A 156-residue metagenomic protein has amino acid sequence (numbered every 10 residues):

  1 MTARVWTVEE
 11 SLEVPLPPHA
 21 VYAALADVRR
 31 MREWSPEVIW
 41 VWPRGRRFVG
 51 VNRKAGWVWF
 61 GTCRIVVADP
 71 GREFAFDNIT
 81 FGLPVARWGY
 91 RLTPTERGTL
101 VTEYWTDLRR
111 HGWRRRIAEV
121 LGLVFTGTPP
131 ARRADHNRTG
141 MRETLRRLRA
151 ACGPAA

Functional and structural regions predicted by a protein language model:
M1-R44, G153-A156: Hydrophobic ligand-binding cavity/cleft-lining segments
V5, G56-V58, F81-L83: Glycine-centered tight beta-turn/hairpin loop motif at sheet-sheet or coil-to-beta transitions
V5-S11, F60, E73, R87 (+1 more regions): Intrinsic-disorder/low-complexity, polar/charged segments enriched in Ser/Thr/Lys/Arg/Asp/Glu/Gln
E9, R29-E73: Short beta-edge strand/loop motif at the mouth of beta-sheet-based domains
P15-H19, V66-R72, R91-L100, P154-A155: A short, structured loop/turn motif at beta-sheet edges
V21-L25, M31, F48-G50, I65 (+3 more regions): Hydrophobic pocket/interface hotspot
P43, R138-A156: Short, highly charged C-terminal tails/helix-capping segments
F81-E143: Beta-strand/loop substructures that line and gate deep hydrophobic ligand-binding cavities in soluble
